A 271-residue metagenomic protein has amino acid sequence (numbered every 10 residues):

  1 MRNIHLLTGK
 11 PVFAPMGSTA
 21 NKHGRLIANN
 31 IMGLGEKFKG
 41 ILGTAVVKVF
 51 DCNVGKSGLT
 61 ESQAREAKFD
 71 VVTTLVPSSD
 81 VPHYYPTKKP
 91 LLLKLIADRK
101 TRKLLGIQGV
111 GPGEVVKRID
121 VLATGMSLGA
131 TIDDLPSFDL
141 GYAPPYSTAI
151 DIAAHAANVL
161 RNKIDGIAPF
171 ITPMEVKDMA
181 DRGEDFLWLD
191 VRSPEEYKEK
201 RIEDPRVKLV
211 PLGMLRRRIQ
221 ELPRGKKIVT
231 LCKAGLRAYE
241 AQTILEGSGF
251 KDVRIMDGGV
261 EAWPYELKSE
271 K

Functional and structural regions predicted by a protein language model:
R2-G111, T148, I152-A153, A157-D178 (+1 more regions): Mid-to-C-terminal Rossmann-like scaffold of FAD/NAD(P)H-dependent oxidoreductases
T19-L26, K117, V121, E240: Short amphipathic alpha-helical face segments that pack within enzyme cores and frequently flank/anchor catalytic
N29, G33, T124, T243-G247: Short, well-ordered alpha-helices that flank and scaffold nucleotide-derived cofactor binding pockets
N53, G111-P112, L128, A234-G235: Short beta->alpha junction loops/turns
G113-A130: A short, polar/charged loop-to-alpha-helix boundary motif
D133-F186, P194-V229, K233-K271: Rhodanese-like catalytic fold shared by cysteine-dependent sulfurtransferases and DSP/PTP-type phosphatases
